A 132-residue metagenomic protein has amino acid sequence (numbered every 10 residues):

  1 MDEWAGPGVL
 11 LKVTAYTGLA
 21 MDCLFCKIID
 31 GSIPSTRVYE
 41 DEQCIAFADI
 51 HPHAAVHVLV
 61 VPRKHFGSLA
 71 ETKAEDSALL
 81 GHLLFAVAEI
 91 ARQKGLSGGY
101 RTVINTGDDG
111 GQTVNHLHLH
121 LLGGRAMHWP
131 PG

Functional and structural regions predicted by a protein language model:
D2-G132: HIT superfamily nucleotide-processing domains
